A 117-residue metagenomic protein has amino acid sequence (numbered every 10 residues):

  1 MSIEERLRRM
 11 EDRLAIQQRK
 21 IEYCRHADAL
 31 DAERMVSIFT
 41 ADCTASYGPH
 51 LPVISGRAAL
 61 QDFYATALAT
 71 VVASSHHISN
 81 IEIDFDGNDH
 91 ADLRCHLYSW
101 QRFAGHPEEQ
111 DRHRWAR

Functional and structural regions predicted by a protein language model:
M1-A29, E33, S37-A41: Short, low-complexity N-terminal intrinsically disordered segments enriched in polar/charged residues
E11, P52-S55, Q110: A structural signal for alpha-helical segments
A32-R102: A solvent-exposed, acidic/Ser-Thr-rich amphipathic alpha-helical stretch
H76-I78, D111-A116: Short, surface-exposed coil-to-beta transition loops
W100-D111: Short, cysteine-centered beta-strand-loop-beta hairpins and adjacent loop/turn segments enriched in charged/polar
